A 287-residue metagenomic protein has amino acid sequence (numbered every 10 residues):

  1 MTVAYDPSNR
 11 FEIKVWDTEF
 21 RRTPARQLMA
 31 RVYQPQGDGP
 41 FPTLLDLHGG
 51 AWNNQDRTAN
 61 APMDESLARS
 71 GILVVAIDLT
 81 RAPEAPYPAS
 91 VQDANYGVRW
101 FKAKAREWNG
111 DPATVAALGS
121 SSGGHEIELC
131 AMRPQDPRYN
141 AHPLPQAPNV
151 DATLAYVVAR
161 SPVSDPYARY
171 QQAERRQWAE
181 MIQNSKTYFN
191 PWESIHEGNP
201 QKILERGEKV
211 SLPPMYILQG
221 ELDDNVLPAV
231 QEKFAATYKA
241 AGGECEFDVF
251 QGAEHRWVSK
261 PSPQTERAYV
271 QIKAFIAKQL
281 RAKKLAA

Functional and structural regions predicted by a protein language model:
M1-A287: Alpha/beta-hydrolase superfamily serine-hydrolase fold, recognizing
